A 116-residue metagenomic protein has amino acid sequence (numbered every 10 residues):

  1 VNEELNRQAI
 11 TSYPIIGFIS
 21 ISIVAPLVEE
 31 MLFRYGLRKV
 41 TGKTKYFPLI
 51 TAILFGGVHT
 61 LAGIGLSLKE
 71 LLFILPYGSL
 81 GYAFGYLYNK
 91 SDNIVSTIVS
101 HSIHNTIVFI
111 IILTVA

Functional and structural regions predicted by a protein language model:
V1-T11: Membrane-interface interhelical connector segments
S12-A116: Transmembrane helix-loop-helix hairpins at the membrane interface of multi-pass integral membrane proteins
